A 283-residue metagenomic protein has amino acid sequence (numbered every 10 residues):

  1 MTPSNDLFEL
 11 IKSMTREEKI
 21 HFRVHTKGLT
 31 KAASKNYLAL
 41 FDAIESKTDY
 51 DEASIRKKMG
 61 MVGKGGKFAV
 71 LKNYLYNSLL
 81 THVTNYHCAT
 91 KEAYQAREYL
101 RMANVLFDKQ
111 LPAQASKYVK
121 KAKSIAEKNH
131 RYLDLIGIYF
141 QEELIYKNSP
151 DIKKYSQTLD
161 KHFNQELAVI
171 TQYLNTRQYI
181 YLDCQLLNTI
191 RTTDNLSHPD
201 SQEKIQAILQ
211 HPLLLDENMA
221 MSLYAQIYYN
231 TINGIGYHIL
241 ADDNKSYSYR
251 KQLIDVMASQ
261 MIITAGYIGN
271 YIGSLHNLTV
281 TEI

Functional and structural regions predicted by a protein language model:
M1-L111, K147: Intrinsically disordered, low-complexity protein-interaction/activation regions
E17, G63, L106-K117, A126-L133 (+2 more regions): Short helix-adjacent coil turns
N73-N77, Q110-K120, K153-F163, D194-L213 (+2 more regions): Helix-turn-helix repeat elements of alpha-solenoid scaffolds
Y86-T90, I125-N129, I170-L174, H211-L223 (+1 more regions): Flexible helix-coil transition and linker loops at the boundaries of alpha-helical arrays
C88, Q95, L135, M219-Q226 (+3 more regions): Residues that mark the junctions of alpha-helical repeat units in TPR/alpha-solenoid scaffolds
E92, Y99, Y118, D134-L135 (+4 more regions): TPR repeat positional signature
M102-D108, F140-S149, Y181-H198, I227-D242 (+1 more regions): Tandem amphipathic alpha-helical repeat scaffolds
A122-D151, M257, I262-G266: Short, charge-rich amphipathic alpha-helical segments embedded in non-transmembrane helical bundles/solenoids
